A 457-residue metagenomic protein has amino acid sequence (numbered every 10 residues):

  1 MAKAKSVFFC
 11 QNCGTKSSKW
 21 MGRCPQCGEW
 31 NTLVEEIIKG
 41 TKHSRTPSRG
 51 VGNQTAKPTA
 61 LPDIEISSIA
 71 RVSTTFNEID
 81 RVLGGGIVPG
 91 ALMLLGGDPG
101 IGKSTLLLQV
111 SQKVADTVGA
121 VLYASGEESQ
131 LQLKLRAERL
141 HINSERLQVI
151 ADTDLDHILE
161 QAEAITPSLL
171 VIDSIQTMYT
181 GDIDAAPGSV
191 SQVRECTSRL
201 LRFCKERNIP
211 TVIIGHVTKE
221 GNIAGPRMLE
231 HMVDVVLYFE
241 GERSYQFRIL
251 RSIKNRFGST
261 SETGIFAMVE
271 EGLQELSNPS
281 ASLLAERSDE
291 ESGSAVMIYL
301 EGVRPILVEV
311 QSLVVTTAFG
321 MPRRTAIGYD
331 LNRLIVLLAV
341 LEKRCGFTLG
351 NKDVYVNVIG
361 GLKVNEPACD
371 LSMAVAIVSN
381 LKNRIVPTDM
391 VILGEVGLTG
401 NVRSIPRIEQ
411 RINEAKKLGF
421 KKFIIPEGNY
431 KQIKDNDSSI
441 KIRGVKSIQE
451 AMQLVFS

Functional and structural regions predicted by a protein language model:
A2-N12, K16-R81, V88-L94, I101-Q112 (+6 more regions): Peripheral, non-AAA+ core regions of ATP-driven protein-machinery
D98, G126: P-loop (Walker A) phosphate-binding loop of NTP-binding proteins
V121-S125: Conserved RecA-like ASCE P-loop NTPase motor core of nucleic-acid helicases/translocases
Q130: Divalent metal-dependent catalytic cores for phosphoryl transfer on phosphate-bearing substrates
